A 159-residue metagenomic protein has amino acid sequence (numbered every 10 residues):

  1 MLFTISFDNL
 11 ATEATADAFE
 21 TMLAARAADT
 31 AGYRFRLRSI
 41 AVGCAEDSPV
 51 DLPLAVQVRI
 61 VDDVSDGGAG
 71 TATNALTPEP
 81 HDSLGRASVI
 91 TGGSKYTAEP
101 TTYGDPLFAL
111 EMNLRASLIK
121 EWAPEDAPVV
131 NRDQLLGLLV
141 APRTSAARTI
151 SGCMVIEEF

Functional and structural regions predicted by a protein language model:
M1-F159: Beta-strand-centric surfaces of beta-sandwich/beta-rich domains
